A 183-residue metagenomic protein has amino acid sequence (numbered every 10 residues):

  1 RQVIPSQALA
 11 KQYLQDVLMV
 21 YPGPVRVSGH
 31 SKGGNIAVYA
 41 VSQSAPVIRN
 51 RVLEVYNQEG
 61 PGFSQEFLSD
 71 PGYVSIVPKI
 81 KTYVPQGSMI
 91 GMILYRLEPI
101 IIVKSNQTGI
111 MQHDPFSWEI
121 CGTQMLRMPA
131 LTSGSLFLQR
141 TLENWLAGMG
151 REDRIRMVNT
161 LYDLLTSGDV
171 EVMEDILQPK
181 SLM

Functional and structural regions predicted by a protein language model:
R1-P24, A45-M183: Alpha/beta hydrolase fold serine-hydrolase catalytic domain that processes acyl esters and thioesters
S28-G33, A37: Gly/Ala-rich beta-loop-alpha elbow adjacent to hydrolase catalytic centers
A37-P46: Short glycine-enriched nucleophile-adjacent loop and the immediately C-terminal alpha-helix near the catalytic center
